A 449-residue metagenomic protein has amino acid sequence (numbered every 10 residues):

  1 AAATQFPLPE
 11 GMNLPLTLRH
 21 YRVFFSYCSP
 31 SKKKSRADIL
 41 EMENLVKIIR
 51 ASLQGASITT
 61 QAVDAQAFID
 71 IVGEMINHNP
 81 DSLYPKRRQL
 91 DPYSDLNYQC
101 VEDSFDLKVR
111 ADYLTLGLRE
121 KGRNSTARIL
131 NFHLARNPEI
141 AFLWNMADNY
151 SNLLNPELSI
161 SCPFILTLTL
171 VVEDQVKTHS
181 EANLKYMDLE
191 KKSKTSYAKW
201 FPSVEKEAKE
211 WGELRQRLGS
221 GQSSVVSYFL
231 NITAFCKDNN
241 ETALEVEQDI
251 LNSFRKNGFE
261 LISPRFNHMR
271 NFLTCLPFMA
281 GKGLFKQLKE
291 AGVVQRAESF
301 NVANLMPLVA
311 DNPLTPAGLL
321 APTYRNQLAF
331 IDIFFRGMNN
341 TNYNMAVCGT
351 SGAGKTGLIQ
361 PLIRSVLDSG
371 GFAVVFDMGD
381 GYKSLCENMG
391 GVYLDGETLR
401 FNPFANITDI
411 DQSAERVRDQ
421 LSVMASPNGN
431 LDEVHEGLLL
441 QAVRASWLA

Functional and structural regions predicted by a protein language model:
A1, L448-A449: Short, intrinsically disordered, charge-balanced linker/junction segments flanking boundaries in proteins
A1, T315-G396: Glycine-rich phosphate-binding loop of nucleotide-binding enzymes
A1-V302: Extended, folded cores of ATP/NTP-driven motor/assembly subunits in large transport and secretion machines
G11-N13, L154, R217-G221, A317-L319 (+4 more regions): Generic recognition of flexible, low-complexity loop/linker segments
L14-L16, Q360-L448: Switch/coupling segment of Walker-type NTPase motor domains
L18-H20, V225-S227, Y324, N340-N342 (+1 more regions): Short, solvent-exposed loop/turn segments at the edges of secondary structure
S26-C28, T167-T169, T233, L319-P322 (+3 more regions): Residues in well-ordered beta-strands of folded domains
K282-L328, R336: Core mixed alpha/beta domains of very large multi-subunit molecular machines
